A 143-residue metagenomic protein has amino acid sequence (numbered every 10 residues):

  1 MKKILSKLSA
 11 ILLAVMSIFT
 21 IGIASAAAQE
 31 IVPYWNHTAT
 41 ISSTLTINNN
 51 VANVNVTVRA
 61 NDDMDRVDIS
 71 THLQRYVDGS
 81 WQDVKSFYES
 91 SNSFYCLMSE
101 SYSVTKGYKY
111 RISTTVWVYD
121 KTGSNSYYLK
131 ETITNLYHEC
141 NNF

Functional and structural regions predicted by a protein language model:
M1-L12: Bacterial N-terminal signal peptides that target proteins for export
I18-W35: Sec-dependent signal peptide cleavage junction
W35-T71: Short, surface-exposed binding/anchoring microloops in extracellular/periplasmic proteins
V51, R66, G107-S113: Extracellular Ig-like/FN3 beta-sandwich strand-entry sites
T71, S80-F94: Solvent-exposed serine/threonine-rich low-complexity stretches and specific carbohydrate-binding patches
Y95-S103: Exposed aromatic-hydrophobic patches
S113-S124: Enriched for extracellular/lumenal, surface-exposed ectodomains of secreted and cell-surface proteins
T122-F143: Short beta-strand elements
